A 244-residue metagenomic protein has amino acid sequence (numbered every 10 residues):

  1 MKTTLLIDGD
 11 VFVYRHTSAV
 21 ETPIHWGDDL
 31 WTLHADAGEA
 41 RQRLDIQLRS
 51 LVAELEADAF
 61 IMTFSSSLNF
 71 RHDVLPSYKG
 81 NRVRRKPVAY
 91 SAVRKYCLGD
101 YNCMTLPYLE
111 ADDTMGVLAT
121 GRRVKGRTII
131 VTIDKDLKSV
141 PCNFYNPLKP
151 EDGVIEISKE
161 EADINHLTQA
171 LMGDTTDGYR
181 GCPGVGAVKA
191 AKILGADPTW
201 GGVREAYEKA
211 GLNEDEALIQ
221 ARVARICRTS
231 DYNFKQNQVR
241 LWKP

Functional and structural regions predicted by a protein language model:
M1-K95: Domain-level signal for Mg2+-assisted phosphodiester chemistry and nucleotide/NA-binding surfaces in nucleic-acid
K2, D28-W31, N81-P244: Extended two-metal-dependent nuclease catalytic cores across DNA- and RNA-processing enzymes
